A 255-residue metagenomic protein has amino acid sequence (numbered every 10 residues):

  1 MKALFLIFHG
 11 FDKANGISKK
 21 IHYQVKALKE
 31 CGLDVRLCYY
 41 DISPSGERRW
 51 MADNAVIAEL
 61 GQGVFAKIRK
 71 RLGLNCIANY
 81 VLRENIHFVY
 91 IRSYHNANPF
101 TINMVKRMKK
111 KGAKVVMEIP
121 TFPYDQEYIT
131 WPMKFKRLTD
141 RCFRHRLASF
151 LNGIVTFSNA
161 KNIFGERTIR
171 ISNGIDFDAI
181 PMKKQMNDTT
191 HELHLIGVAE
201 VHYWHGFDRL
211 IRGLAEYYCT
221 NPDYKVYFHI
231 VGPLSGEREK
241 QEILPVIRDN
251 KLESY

Functional and structural regions predicted by a protein language model:
M1, D178-H194, Y218-D223: Nucleotide-sugar donor-binding and catalytic loop/hinge architecture of NDP-sugar-dependent glycosyltransferases
M1-P44, D53, E84, S149 (+3 more regions): N-terminal subdomain of nucleotide-sugar transferases
L4, M186-H205, I211-L214, H229: Conserved donor-binding/catalytic core segment of Leloir-type glycosyltransferases
F8, D12, V115-R144, D176-D178 (+2 more regions): Acceptor-binding helix/loop patch of EC 2.4 sugar-transfer enzymes, predominantly nucleotide-sugar-dependent
K26, N75, P99, N103-K111 (+3 more regions): Membrane-proximal helix-turn-helix segments that form the acceptor-binding/catalytic region of lipid-linked
A78-P99, A113-V116: Short N-terminal targeting/anchoring amphipathic segment
R141-K183: Donor nucleotide-sugar binding/catalytic pocket of nucleotide-sugar-dependent glycosyltransferases
G232, K240-Y255: Nucleotide-activated donor-binding/catalytic signature segment of Leloir-type glycosyltransferases, i.e., the conserved
